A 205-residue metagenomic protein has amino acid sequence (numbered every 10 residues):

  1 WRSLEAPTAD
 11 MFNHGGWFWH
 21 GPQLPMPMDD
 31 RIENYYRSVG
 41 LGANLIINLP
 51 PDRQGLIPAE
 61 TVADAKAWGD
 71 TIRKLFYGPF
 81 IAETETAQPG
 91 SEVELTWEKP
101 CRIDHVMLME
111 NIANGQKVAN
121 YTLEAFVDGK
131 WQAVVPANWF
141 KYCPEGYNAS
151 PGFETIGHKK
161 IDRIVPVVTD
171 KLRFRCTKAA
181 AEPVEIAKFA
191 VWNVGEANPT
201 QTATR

Functional and structural regions predicted by a protein language model:
W1-D128, A133-I164, R175-K178, E182-P183 (+3 more regions): Mature catalytic domains of secreted/periplasmic carbohydrate-active enzymes
V168-L172: Exposed beta-strand face motif in extracellular beta-rich ectodomains
F189: Aromatic-rich beta-strand patches that line glycan-recognition/binding surfaces of extracellular proteins
